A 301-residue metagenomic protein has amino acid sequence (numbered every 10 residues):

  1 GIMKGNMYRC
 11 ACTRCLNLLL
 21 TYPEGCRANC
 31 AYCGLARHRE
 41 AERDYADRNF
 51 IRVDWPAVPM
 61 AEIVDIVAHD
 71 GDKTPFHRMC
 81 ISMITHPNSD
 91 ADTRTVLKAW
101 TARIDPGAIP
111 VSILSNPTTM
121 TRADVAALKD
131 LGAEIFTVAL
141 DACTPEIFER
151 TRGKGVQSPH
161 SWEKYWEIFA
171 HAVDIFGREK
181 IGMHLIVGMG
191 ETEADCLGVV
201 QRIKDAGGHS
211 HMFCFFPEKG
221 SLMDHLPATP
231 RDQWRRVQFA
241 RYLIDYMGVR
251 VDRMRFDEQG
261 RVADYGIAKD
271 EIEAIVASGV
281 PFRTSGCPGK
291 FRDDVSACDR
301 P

Functional and structural regions predicted by a protein language model:
G1-L16, I175, L197-P301: Auxiliary Fe-S-binding modules of radical SAM enzymes
G1-N29, G34-D54, I66-H69, P281: N-terminal [4Fe-4S]-dependent radical SAM core
R37-D92, G107-T121, L131-W166, H209-H211: Core AdoMet radical
D70-G71, W100, I104, L128 (+2 more regions): Generic structural signal for hydrophobic
H77-R103, G188-D195: Conserved glycine-rich "GG(E/T)P / GGGxP" loop and the immediately following alpha-helix in the radical SAM core
T93-S112, Q157-E179, P230-R250: Alpha-helix-loop-beta-strand connector modules within alpha/beta enzyme cores
L114-T118, K154-G155, I168-A194, F213-F215 (+2 more regions): Conserved strand-turn element in the central/C-terminal portion of the radical SAM core barrel that lines
T121-D130, V187-D205: Catalytic cores of alpha/beta
